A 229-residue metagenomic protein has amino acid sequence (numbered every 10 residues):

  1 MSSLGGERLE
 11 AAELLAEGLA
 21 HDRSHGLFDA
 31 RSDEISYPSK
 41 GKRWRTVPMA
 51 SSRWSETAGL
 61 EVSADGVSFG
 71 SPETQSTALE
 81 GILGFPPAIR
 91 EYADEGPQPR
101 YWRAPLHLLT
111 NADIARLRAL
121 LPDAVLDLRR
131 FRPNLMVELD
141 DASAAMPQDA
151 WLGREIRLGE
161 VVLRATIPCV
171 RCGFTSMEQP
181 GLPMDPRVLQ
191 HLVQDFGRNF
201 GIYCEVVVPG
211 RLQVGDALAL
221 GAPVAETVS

Functional and structural regions predicted by a protein language model:
M1-S229: Metal-cofactor-dependent catalytic cores
